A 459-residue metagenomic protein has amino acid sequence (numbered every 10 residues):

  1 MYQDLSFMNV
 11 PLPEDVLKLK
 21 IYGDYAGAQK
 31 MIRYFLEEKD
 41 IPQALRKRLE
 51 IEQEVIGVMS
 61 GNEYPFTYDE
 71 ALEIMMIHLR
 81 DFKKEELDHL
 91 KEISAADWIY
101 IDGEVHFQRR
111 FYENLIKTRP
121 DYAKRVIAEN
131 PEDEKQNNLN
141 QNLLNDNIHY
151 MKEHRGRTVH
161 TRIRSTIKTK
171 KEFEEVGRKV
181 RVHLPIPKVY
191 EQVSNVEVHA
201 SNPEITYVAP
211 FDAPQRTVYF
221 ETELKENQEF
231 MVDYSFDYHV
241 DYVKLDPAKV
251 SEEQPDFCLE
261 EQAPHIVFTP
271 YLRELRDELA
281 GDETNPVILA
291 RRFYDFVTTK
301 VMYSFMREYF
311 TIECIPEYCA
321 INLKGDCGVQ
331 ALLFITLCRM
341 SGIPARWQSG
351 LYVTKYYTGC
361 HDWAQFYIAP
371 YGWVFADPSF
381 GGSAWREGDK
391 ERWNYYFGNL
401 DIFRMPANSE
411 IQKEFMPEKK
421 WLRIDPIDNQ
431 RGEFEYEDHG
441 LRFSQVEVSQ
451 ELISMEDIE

Functional and structural regions predicted by a protein language model:
L5-S6, P286: Inter-repeat boundary and helix-capping residues of tandem alpha-helical solenoids
S6-Y22, P42, V329-K419: Hydrophobic/aromatic-rich core segments of domains that either
L12-P13, K20-G23, P210-D212, E226-I321: Acidic low-complexity segments
M31-F35: Inward-facing hydrophobic residues that define packing positions of alpha-helical scaffold repeats
E37-D40, A44-H239: Intrinsically disordered, low-complexity N-terminal segments that are enriched in acidic
P214-Y271, P417-E459: Secretory-pathway-linked proteins and extracytosolic
P286-F293, L323-C338: Active-site nucleophilic cysteine motif
